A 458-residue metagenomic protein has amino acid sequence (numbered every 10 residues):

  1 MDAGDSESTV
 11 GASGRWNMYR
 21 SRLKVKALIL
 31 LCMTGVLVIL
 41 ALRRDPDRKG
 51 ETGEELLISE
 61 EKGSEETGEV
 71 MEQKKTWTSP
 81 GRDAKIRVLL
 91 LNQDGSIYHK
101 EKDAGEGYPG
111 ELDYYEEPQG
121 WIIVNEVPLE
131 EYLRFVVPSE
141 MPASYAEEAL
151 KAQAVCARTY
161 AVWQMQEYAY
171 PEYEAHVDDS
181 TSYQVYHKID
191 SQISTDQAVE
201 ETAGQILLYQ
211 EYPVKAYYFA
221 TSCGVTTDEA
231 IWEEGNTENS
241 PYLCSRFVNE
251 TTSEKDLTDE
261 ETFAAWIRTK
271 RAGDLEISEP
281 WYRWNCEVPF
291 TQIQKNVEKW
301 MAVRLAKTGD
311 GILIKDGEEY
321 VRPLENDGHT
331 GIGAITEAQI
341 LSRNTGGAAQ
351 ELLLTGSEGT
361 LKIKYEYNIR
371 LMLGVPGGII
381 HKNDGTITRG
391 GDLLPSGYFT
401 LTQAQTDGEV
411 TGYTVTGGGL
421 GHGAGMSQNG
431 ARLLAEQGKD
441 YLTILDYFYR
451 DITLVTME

Functional and structural regions predicted by a protein language model:
D2-E458: Conserved, single-site charged/polar hotspot
